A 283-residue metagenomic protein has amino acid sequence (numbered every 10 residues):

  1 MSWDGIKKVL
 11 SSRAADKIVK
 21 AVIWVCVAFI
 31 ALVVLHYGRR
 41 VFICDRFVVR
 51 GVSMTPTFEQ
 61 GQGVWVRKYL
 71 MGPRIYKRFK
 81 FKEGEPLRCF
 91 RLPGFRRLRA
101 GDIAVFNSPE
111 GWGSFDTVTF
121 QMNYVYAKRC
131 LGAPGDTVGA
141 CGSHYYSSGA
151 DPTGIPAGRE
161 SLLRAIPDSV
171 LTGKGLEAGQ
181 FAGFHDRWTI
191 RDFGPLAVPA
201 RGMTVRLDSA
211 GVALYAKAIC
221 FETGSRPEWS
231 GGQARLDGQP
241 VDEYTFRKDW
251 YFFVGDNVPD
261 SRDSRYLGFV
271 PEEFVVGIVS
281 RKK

Functional and structural regions predicted by a protein language model:
S2-I23, F42-V48, V52-K283: Soluble "head" domains of membrane/secretory-pathway proteins
K20-R40: Hydrophobic membrane-insertion alpha-helices, especially the h-region of bacterial N-terminal signal peptides
